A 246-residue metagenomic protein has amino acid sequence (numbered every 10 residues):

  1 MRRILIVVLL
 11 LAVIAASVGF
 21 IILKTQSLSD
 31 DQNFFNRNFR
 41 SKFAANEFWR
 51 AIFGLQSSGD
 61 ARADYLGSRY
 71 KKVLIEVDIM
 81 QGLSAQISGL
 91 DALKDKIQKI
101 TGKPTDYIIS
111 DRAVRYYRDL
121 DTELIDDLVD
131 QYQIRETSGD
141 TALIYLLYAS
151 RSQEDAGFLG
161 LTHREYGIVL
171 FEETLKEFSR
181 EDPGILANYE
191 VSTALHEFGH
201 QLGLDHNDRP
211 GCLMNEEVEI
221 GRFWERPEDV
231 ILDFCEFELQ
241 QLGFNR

Functional and structural regions predicted by a protein language model:
M1-Y117: N-terminal low-structure segments adjacent to metalloprotease catalytic domains across cellular compartments
R3, E181-R246: The catalytic-center signature of Zn2+-dependent metalloproteases
N33-F39, K71, A142, R164-Y166 (+2 more regions): Residues that flank catalytic or metal-binding motifs in active/ligand-binding sites
D64-L66, R135, G203: Residues embedded in well-ordered secondary-structure elements
L74-E76, Y145, G167-V169, C212-L213: Generic structural signal for residues positioned in beta-strands
V77-Q81, T174, V218: Short, histidine-centered active-site or binding-site loop motifs used for metal coordination, general acid-base
I87-T193: Metzincin-family zinc-dependent endopeptidase catalytic domain
